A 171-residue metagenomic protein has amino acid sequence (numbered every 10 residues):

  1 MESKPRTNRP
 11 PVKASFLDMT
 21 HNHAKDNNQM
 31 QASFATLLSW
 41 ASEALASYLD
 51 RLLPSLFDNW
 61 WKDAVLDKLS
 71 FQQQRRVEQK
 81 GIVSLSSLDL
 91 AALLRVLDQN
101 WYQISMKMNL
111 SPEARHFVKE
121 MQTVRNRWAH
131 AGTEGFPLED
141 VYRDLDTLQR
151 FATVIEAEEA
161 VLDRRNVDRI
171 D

Functional and structural regions predicted by a protein language model:
E2-D171: Amphipathic alpha-helical interface elements
